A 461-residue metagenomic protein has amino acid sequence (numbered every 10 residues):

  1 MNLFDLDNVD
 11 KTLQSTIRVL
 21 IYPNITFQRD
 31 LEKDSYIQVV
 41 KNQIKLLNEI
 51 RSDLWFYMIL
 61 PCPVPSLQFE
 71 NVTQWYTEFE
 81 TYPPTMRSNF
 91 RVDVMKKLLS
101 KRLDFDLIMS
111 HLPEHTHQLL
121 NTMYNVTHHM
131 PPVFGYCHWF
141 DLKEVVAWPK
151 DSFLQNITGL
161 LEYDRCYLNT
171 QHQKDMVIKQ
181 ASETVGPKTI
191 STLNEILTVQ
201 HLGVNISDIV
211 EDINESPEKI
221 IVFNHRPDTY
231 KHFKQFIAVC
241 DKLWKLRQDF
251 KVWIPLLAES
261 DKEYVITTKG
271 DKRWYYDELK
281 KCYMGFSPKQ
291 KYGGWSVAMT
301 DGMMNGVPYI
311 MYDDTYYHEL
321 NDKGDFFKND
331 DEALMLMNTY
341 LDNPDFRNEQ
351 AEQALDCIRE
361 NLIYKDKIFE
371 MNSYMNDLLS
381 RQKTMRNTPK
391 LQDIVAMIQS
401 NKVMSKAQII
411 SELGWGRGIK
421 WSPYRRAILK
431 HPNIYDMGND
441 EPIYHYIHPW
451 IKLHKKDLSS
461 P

Functional and structural regions predicted by a protein language model:
M1-P65, L243: N-terminal subdomain of nucleotide-sugar transferases
R18-Y22, Y167, D212-K231, I237-D241: Conserved donor-binding/catalytic core segment of Leloir-type glycosyltransferases
S35-Q38, P344-T384: A charged, aromatic-enriched C-terminal amphipathic alpha-helix characteristic of glycosyltransferases across folds
L107-M109, T122-V146, L160, R165-Y167: Active-site proximal beta-strand in glycosyltransferases
S110-T116: Short His-centered aromatic/hydrophobic patch
V145-A147, E195-P217: Acidic anion/phosphate-binding donor-loop and adjacent secondary structure in glycosyltransferase catalytic cores
L161-E195: A short, active-site helix/loop in glycosyltransferases that binds the activated sugar's phosphate group
D277-G294, V307-P308: Acidic donor-binding loop of glycosyltransferase active sites
